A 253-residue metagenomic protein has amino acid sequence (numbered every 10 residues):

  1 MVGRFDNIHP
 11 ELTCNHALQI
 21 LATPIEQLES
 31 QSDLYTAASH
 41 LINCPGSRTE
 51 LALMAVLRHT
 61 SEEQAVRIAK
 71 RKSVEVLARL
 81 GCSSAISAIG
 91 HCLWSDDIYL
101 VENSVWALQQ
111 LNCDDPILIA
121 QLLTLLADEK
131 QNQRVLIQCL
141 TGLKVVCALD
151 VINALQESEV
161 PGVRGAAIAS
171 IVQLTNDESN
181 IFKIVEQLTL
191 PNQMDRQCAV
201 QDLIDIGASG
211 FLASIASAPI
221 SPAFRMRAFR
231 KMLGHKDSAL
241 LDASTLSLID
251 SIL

Functional and structural regions predicted by a protein language model:
V2-L12, Q31-G46, R67-C82, H91 (+8 more regions): Structural detector for internal amphipathic alpha-helices that build alpha-solenoid repeat scaffolds
N7-I25, C44-S61, C82-W94, C113-L126 (+4 more regions): Amphipathic alpha-helical scaffolding segments comprising HEAT/armadillo-like alpha-solenoid repeats
P24-S32: Glycine/serine-rich loop-strand microenvironments at binding/catalytic pocket rims
E29-S30, S61-V66, D96-D97, D128-N132 (+3 more regions): Short inter-helical turns and helix N-cap capping residues of alpha-solenoid HEAT/ARM repeat scaffolds
